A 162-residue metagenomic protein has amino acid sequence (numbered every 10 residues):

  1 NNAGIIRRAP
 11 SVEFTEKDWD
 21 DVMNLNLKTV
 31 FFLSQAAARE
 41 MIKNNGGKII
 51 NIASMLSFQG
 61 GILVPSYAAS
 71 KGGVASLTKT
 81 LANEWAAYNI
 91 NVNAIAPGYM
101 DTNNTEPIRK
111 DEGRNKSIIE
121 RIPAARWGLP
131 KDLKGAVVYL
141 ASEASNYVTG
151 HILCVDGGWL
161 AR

Functional and structural regions predicted by a protein language model:
A9-V12, Q59-P65, A87-Y88, A125 (+1 more regions): Active-site loop immediately N-terminal to the catalytic Tyr-X3-Lys motif of short-chain dehydrogenase/reductase
P10-S11, T15-M23, I118: Substrate-binding pocket helix/loop in short-chain dehydrogenase/reductase
F14, Q59-A68, T80, N104-T105: Active-site loop-to-helix junction immediately N-terminal to the catalytic Tyr of the SDR YXXXK motif in Rossmann-fold
S34, G46, I90, R126-V155 (+1 more regions): C-terminal substrate-recognition "lid" of short-chain dehydrogenase/reductases
S34, S70, T78: Active-site helix of classical SDR
R39, N83-A87, N146: Alpha-helical segment proximal to the catalytic Tyr-Lys
S54: Residue(s) in the substrate-gating loop at a strand-loop-helix junction that position the organic substrate next
